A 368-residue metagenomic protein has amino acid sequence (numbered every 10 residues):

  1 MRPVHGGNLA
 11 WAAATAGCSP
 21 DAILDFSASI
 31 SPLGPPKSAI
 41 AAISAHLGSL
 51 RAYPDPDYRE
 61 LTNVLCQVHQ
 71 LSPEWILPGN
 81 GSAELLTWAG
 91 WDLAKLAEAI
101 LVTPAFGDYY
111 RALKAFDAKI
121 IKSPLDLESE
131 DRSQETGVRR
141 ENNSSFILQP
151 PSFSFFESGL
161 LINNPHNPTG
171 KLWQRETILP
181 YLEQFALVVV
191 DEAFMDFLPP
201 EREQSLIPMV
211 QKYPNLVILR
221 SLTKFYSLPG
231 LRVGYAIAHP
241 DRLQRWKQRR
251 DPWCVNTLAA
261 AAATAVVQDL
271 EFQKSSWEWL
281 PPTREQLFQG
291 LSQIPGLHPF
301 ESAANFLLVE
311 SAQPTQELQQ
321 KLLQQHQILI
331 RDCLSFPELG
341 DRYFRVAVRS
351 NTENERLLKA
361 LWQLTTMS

Functional and structural regions predicted by a protein language model:
M1-A52, S158: N-terminal "arm"/small-domain region of PLP-dependent enzymes with the aminotransferase-like
P36, N215-Q293, H298-F300: PLP-dependent aminotransferase class I/II
K37, P314-K321, E353-R356: Short, conserved charged micro-motifs
E60-A99, F116: Phosphate-binding glycine-rich loop
N80, L101-A118, W253: Substrate-binding/gating loop at the entrance of the active-site cleft, primarily in PLP-dependent aminotransferase-like
I121-E130, E141-P200: Active-site phosphate-binding strand-loop segment of PLP-dependent enzymes
P281, L291-H326: Conserved PLP-binding catalytic core of the aspartate aminotransferase-like
Q324-Q325, S335-S368: PLP-dependent enzyme catalytic core of the Aspartate aminotransferase-like
